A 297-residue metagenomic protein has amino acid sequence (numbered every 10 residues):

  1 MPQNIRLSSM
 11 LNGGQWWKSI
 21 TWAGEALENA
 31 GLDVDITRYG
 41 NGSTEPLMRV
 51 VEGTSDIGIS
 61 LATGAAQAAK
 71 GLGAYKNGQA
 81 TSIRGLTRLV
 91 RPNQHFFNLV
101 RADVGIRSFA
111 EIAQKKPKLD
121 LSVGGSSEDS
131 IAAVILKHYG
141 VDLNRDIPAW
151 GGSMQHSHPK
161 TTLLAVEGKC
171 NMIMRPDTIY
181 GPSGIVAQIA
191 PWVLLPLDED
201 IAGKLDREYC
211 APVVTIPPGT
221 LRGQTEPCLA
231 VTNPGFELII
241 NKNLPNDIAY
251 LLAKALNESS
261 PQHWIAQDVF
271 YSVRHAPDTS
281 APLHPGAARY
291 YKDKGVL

Functional and structural regions predicted by a protein language model:
P2, G42-S43, E52, T81 (+3 more regions): Extracytoplasmic
P2-I5, G168-M172, D177-L194, D247-L297: An extracytoplasmic/periplasmic, membrane-proximal ligand-sensing/linker region
Q3-T37, Q94-L163, E167, I265 (+1 more regions): Bilobed "Venus flytrap"/periplasmic-binding protein-like clamshell domains and structurally analogous long
S19-A26, T37-Q79, P159-V166, C170 (+1 more regions): Pocket-flanking alpha-helical
L27, G31, T54, A66-A69 (+7 more regions): Sec/Tat-exported extracytoplasmic proteins
A62-G64, G73, V100, V104 (+1 more regions): Pocket-lining segment of extracytoplasmic ligand-binding domains
N77-F96, T220-L229: A structural signal for short loop-to-beta-strand junctions that line the ligand-binding cleft of periplasmic/secreted
I112-K116, Y209-H263: Bilobed periplasmic-binding protein/Venus flytrap-like ligand-binding cleft at the lobe interface of extracytoplasmic
